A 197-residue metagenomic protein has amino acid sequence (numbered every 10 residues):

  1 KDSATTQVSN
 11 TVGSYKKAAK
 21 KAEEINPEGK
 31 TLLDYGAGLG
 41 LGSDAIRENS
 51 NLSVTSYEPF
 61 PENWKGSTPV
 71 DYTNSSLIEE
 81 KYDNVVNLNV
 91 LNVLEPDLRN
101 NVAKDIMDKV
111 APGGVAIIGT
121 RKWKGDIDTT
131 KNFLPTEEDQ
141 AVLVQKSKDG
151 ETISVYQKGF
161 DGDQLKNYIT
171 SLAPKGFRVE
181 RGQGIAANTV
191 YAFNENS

Functional and structural regions predicted by a protein language model:
K1-L77, V115-S197: Class I (Rossmann-like) S-adenosyl-L-methionine-dependent methyltransferase catalytic domain, capturing the SAM-binding
V86-N89: A conserved beta-strand element that flanks and buttresses the S-adenosyl-L-methionine
N92-P96: A short His-aromatic
L98-N101, Q164: An acidic, carboxylate-rich microenvironment
N100-P112: A short glycine-rich, Lys/Arg-flanked "PGG" loop and its adjoining helix->strand segment in the class I
